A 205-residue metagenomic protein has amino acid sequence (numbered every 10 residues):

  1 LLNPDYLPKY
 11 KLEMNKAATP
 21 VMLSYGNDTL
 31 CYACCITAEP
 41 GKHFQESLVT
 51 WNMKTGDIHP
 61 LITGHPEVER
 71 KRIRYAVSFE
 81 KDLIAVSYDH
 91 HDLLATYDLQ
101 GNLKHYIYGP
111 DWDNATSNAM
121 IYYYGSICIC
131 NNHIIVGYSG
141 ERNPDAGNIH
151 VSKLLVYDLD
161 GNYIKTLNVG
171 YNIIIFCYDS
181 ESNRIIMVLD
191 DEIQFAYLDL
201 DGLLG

Functional and structural regions predicted by a protein language model:
L1-G205: Eukaryotic scaffold repeat domains enriched in small/polar residues
